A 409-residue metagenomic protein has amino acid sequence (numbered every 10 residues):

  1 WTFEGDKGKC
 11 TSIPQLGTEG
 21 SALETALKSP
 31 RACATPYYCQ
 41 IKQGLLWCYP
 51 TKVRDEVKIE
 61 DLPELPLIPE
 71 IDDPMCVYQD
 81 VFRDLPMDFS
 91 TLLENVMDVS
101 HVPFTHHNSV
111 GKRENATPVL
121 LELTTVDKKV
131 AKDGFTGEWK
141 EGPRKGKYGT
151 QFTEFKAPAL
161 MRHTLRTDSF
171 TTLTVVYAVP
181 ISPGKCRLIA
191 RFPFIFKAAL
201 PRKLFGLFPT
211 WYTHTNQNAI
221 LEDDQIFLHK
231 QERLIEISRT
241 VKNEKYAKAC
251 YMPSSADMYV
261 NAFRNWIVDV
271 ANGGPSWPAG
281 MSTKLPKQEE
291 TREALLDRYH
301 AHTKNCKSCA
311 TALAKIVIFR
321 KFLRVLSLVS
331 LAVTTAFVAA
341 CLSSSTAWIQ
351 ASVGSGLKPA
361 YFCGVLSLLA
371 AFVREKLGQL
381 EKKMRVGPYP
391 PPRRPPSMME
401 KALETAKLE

Functional and structural regions predicted by a protein language model:
W1-L46: Active-site-proximal cofactor/substrate-binding loop regions of enzyme domains
C10-S12, C48, R162-H163, L188: Short hydrophobic/aromatic-rich beta-strand segments that constitute the beta-sheet cores of beta-sandwich/beta-barrel
P14, P50, N108: Glycine-rich, histidine-containing beta strand-loop boundary motifs that form or position
G17-E19, C48, D55, K197: Flexible, glycine-rich phosphate/dinucleotide-binding loops and adjacent beta-alpha linkers at cofactor/substrate
K42, Y49-V53, E60: Short, acidic, small-residue-rich periplasmic hinge/interaction motif at the N-terminus of Gram-negative outer-membrane
Q43-L45, Y49, I181, Y212: Short, mixed-charge, low-aromatic patches
R54-E409: C-terminal catalytic domain of Rieske-type non-heme iron oxygenases
